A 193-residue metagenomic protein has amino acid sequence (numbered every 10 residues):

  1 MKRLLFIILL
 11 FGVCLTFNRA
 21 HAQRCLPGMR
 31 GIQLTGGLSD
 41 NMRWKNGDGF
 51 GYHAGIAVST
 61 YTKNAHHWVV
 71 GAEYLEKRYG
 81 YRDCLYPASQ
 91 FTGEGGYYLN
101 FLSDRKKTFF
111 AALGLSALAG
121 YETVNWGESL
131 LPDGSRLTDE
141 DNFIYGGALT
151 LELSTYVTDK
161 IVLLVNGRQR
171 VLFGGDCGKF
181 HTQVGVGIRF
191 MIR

Functional and structural regions predicted by a protein language model:
M1-M29: Bacterial Sec-dependent N-terminal signal peptides
H21-G71, R189-R193: Short glycine/proline- and aromatic-enriched beta-strand/turn motifs that initiate or cap beta-hairpins
G28-I32, D48-A54, L85-G93, F109 (+2 more regions): Residues that define the transmembrane beta-barrel architecture of outer-membrane proteins
G31-T35, T123, I161-V162, R168: Ser/Thr- (and often Asn-) enriched beta-sheet segments in non-cytosolic proteins
N41-W44, Y79-Y86, D133-D139, V171-G175: Extracellular loop and loop/strand-boundary signature of outer-membrane beta-barrel proteins
A57-P132, I161, F190-R193: Gram-negative (and chloroplast) outer-membrane scaffold detector with strong preference for beta-barrel transmembrane
K77, G147-R193: Predominantly the C-terminal beta-signal and adjacent terminal strand-loop region of outer-membrane beta-barrel
T92, F101, L130-N166: Extended low-complexity acidic/polar segments
